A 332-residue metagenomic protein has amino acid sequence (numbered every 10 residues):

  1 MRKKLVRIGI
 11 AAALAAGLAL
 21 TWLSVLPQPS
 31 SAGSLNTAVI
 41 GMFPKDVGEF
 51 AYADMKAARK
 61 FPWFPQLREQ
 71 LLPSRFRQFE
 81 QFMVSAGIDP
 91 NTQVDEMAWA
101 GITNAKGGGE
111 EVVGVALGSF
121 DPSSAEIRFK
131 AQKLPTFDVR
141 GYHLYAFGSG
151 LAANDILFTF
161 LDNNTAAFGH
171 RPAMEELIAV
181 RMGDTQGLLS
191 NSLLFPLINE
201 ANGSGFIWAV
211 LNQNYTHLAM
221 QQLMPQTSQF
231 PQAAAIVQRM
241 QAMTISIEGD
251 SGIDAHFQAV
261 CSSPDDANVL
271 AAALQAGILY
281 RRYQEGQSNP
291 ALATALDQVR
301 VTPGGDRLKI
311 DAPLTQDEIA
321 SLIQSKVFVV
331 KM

Functional and structural regions predicted by a protein language model:
M1-A13: N-terminal Sec-pathway targeting helices
V6-I8, G17-A153, I198-V237, L270-Q298 (+2 more regions): Structural boundary/hinge residues at secondary-structure and domain interfaces
A51, G114-A116, Q241-I245, S251-A259 (+2 more regions): One face of beta-strands
A51, G150-M182, G252, R300-I319: A short, solvent-exposed beta-edge/loop patch
K56, I102, L117-D121, G150 (+5 more regions): Solvent-exposed coil/turn segments that connect beta secondary-structure elements in extracytoplasmic/periplasmic
E126, E176-A179, A267-L270: Solvent-exposed, non-transmembrane alpha-helical starts
N154-A219: A conserved glycine-rich beta-strand in the N-terminal activation segment of trypsin-fold
D184-G187, I247-S288, L292: Gly/Pro-enriched, hydrophobic low-complexity segments that function as extracytoplasmic propeptides/linkers
